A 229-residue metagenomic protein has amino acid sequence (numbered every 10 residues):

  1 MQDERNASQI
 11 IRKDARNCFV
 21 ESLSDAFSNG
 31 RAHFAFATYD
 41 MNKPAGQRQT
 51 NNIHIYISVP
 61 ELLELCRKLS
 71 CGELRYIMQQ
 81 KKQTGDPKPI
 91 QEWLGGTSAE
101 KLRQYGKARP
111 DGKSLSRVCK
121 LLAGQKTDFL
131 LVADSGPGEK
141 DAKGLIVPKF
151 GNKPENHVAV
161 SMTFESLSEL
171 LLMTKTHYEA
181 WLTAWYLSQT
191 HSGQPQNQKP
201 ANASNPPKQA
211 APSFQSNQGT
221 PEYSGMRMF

Functional and structural regions predicted by a protein language model:
M1-S28, G219-M228: An N-terminus-focused feature that recognizes amino-terminal "leader" regions
S24-P44, F129-K143: A short, structured beta-strand/loop element
T38-S58, G144-V160: A cross-kingdom feature marking solvent-exposed beta-strand/loop segments within repeated, beta-rich binding/scaffold
N52-G72: Compact, glycine/acidic-enriched structural inserts
E73-I77: Extended, low-complexity, turn-rich repeat/linker tracts enriched in Gly/Pro/Ser/Thr and Asp/Glu that occur
Q79-P87: Short, glycine/acidic-rich hinge or "gate" loops at secondary-structure transitions that mediate conformational
P87-H157: Short, solvent-exposed interaction modules
D134-F229: Mixed-charge, glycine-accented linear interaction segment located at domain edges/termini
